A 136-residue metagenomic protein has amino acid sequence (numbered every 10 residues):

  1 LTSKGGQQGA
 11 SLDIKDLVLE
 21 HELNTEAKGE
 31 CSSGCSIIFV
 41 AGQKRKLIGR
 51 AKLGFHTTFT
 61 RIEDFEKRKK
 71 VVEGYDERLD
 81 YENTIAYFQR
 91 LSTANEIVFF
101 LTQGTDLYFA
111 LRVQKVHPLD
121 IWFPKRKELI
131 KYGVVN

Functional and structural regions predicted by a protein language model:
L1-A51, F55-T57: Cleft-lining beta-strand/loop regions that shape enzyme active-site pockets
I62-N136: Charged, glycine-interspersed solvent-exposed loop segments at helix/strand-loop junctions that cap or gate access
